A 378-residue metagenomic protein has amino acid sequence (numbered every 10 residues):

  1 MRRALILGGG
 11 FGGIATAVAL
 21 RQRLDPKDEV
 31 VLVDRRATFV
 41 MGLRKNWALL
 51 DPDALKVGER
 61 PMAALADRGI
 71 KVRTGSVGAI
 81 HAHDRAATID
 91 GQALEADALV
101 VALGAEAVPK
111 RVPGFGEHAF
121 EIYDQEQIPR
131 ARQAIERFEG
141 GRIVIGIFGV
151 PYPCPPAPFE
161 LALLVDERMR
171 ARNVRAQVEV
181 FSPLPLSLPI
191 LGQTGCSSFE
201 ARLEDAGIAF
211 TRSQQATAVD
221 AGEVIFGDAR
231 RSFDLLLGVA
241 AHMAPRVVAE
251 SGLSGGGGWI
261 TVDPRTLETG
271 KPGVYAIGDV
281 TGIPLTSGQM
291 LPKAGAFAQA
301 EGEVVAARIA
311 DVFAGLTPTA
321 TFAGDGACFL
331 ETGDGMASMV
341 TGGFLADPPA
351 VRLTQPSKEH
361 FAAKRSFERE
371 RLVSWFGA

Functional and structural regions predicted by a protein language model:
R2-K71, G149-Q193: Beta1-alpha1 glycine-rich phosphate/pyrophosphate-binding loop at the start of Rossmann-like nucleotide-binding domains
R3, R68-E160, L164-A171, L237: FAD-binding core/adjacent interface of flavoenzyme oxidoreductases
E29-V31, R68-A87, L94, R170-T261 (+1 more regions): A Rossmann-like FAD-binding core segment of flavoenzymes
V30, L99, I143, V178-V180 (+1 more regions): Hydrophobic/aromatic residues located in beta-strands of well-ordered beta-sheets within soluble catalytic
F115-E139, E223, R231-L235, V239-A300: FAD-site-proximal beta/loop scaffold in flavoenzymes
Y152-M169, L291-E301, C328-V340: Short, electropositive alpha-helical surface patch
I277-G324, L330: A conserved FAD-binding loop/helix module that cradles the flavin
S338-A378: C-terminal auxiliary extensions adjacent to catalytic cores
